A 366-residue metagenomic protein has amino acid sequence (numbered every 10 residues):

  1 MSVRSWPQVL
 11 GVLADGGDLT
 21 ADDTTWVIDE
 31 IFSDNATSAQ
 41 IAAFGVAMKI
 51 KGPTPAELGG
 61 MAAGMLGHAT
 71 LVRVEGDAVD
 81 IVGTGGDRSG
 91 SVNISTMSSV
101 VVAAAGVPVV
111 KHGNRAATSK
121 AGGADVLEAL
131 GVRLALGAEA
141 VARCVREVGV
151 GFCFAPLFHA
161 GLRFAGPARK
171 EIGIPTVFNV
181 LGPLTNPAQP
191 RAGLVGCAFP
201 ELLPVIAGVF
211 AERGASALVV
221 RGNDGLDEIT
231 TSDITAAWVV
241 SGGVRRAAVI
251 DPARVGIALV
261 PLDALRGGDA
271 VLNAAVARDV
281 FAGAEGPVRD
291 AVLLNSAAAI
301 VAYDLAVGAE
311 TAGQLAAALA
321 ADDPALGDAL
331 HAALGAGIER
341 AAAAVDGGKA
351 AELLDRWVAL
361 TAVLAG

Functional and structural regions predicted by a protein language model:
S2-D15, V79-T84, V110: N-terminal small/glycine-rich loop or linker at the start of catalytic domains across soluble metabolic enzymes
S2-R4, G11-L58, L66-V74, A291 (+1 more regions): N-terminal glycine-rich anion-binding loops that anchor highly charged ligand groups
S2-S5, V12, L19, G67-T70 (+4 more regions): Glycine-rich anion-binding loops and their surrounding alpha/beta cores
I31, K49-G52, G85-S89, A116-T118 (+2 more regions): Short, small-residue-enriched loops and turns at beta-alpha junctions that line or gate enzyme active sites
Q40-I41, V110-H112, V219-V220: Short beta-strand segments at enzyme active-site cores
G45, V92-V148: A glycine-rich phosphate/pyrophosphate-binding beta-strand-loop-alpha-helix module
G52-A117: Active-site cofactor/substrate anionic-group-binding motifs, chiefly glycine- and Lys/Arg-rich phosphate-binding loops
